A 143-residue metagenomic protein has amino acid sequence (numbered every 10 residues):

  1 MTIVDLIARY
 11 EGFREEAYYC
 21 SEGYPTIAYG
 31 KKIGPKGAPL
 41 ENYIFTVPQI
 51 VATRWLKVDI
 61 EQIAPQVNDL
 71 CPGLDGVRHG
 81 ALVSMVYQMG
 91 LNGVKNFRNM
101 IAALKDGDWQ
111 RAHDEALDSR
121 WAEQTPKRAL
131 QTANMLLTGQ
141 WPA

Functional and structural regions predicted by a protein language model:
M1-Y19, K31-P35, L40, I50-I60 (+3 more regions): Long, amphipathic alpha-helical surface segments
G23: Short, His- and charge-rich active-site/binding loops that engage polyanionic ligands
T26-A28: Short hydrophobic-aromatic micro-motifs
F45: Flexible, polar/acidic helix-loop-strand segments at domain edges
C71-R78: Structural motif
